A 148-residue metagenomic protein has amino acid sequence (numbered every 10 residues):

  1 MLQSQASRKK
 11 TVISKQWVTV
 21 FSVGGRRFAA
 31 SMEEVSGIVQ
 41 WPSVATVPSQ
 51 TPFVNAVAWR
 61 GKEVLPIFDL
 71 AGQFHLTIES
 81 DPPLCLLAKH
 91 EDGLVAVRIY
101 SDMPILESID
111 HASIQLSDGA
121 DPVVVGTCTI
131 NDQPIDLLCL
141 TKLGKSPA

Functional and structural regions predicted by a protein language model:
M1-A148: An acidic, low-aromatic, low-complexity terminal/linker signal
